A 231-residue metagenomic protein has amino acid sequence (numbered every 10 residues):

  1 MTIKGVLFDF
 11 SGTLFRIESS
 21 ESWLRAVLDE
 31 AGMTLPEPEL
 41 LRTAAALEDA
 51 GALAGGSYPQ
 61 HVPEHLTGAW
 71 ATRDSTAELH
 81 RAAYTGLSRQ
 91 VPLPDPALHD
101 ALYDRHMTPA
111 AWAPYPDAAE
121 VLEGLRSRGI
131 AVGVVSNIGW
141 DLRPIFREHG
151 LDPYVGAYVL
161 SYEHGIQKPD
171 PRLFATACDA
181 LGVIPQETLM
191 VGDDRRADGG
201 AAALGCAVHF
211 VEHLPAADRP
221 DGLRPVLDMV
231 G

Functional and structural regions predicted by a protein language model:
M1-F8, P38, P94-L98, A119 (+2 more regions): Asp-based, Mg2+/Mn2+-dependent phosphohydrolase catalytic module
I3-P116, R143: N-terminal helical cap/lid subdomain that shapes the substrate entry/recognition surface in HAD-like hydrolases
